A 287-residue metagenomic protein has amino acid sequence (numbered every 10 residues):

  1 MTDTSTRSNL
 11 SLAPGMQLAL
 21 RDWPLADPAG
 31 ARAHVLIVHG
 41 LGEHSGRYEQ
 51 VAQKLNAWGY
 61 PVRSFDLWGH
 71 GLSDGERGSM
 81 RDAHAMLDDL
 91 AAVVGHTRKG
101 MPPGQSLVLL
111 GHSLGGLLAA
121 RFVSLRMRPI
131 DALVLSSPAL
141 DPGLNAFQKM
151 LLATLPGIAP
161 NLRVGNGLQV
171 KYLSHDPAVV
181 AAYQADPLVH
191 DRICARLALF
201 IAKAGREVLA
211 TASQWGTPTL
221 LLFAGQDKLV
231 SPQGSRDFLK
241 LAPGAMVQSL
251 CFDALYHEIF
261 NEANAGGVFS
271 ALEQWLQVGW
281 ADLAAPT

Functional and structural regions predicted by a protein language model:
M1-D27: N-terminal cap/lid segment of alpha/beta-hydrolase-fold proteins
H39, G111-G116, A224: Conserved alpha/beta-hydrolase "nucleophile elbow" surrounding the catalytic nucleophile
G42-S45, G71-M101, Q105: Catalytic nucleophile-loop/oxyanion-hole region of alpha/beta-hydrolase and closely related hydrolase-like folds
R47, A52-E76: Conserved alpha/beta-hydrolase
S124-I158: Flexible "cap/lid" loop of the alpha/beta hydrolase fold
W215, L221-F223, D227: Short beta-strand/loop motif that positions the catalytic acidic residue of the alpha/beta-hydrolase fold
K228-G234: Conserved alpha/beta-hydrolase "acid-adjacent" motif
M246-T287: Catalytic active-site module of serine/aspartate enzymes centered on a nucleophile-bearing elbow/loop
